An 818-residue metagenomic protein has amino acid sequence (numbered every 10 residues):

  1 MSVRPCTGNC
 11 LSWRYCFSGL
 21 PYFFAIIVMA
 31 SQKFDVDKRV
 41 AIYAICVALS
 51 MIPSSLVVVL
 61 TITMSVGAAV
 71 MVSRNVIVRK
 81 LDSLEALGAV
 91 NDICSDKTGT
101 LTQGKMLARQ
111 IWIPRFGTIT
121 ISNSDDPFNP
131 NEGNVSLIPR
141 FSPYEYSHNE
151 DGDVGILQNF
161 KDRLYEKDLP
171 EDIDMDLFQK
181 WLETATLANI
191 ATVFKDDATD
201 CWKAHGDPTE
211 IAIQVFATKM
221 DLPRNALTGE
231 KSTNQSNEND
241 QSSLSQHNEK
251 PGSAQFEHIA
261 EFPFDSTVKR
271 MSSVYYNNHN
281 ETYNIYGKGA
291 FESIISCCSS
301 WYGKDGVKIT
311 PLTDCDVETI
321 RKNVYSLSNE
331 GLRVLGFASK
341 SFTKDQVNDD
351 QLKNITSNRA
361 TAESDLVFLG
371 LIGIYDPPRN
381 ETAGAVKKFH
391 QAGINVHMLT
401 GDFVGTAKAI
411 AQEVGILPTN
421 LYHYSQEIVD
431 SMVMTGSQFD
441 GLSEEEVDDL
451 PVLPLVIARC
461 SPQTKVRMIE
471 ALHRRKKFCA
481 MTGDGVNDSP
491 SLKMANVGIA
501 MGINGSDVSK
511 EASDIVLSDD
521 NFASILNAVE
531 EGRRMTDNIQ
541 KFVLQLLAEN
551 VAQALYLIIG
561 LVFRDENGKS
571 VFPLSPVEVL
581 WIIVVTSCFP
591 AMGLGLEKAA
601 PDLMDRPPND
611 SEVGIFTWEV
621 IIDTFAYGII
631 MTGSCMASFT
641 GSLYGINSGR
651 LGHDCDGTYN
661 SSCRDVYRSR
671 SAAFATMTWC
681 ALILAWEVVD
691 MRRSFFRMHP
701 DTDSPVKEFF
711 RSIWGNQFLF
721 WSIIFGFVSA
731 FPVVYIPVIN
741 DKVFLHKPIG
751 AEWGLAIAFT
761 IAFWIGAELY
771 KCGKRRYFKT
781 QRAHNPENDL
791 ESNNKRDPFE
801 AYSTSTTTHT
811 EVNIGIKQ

Functional and structural regions predicted by a protein language model:
M1, A30-V40, L60-D82, M106-F116 (+5 more regions): Juxtamembrane helix-loop transition segments at the membrane interface in multi-pass membrane proteins
M1-V76, D82, R333, A338 (+7 more regions): Hydrophobic alpha-helical segments characteristic of transmembrane helices in integral membrane transporters
V3-C16, V58, M64-V66, D168-I173 (+7 more regions): Membrane-embedded transport module
L20-V36, D151, K203-A204, K219 (+13 more regions): Cytosolic catalytic headpieces and adjacent flexible linkers of membrane translocases
Q32-Y43, A68, R74, N348-R359 (+8 more regions): Interhelical loop segments of eukaryotic multi-pass membrane proteins
I62, R115-F264, F291-L332: ATP-binding catalytic core of ATPases
A89-L107, L327, M398-L399, V486-N487 (+1 more regions): Asp-based phosphoryl-transfer active-site loop
V734-G754: Extracellular/periplasmic helix-loop-helix junctions in multi-pass membrane proteins
